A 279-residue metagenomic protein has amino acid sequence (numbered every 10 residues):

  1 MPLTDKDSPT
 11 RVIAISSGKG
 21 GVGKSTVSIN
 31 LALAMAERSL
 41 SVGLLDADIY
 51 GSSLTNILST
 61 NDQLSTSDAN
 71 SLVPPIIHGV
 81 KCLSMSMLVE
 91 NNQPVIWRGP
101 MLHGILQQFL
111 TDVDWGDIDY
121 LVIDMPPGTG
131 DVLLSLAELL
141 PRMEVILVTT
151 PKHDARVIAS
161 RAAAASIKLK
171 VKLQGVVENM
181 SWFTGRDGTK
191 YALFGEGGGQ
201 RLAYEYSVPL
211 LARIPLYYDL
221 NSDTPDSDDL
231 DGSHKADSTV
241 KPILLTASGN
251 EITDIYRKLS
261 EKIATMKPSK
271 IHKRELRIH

Functional and structural regions predicted by a protein language model:
M1, A163-H279: C-terminal lobe/tail of nucleotide-utilizing enzymes
M1-V12: Acidic-aromatic/histidine active-site loop/patch
P9, G20, D46, L54 (+8 more regions): Residue-level signature of catalytic and energy-coupling elements of molecular machines, predominantly ATP/GTP-dependent
R11-D46: Walker A/P-loop phosphate-binding motif and the immediately C-terminal alpha-helix
M35, S39-I96, H103, L110: Phosphate-binding loop that captures ATP/GTP phosphates
S41-D46, L147, G175-V176: Short beta-strand "acidic-cap" motif of Rossmann-like dinucleotide-binding folds
M87-L139: Phosphate-binding/switch loop-helix module in NTP-utilizing enzymes
G116-I123, T129, P141-A162: Conserved Switch II/interswitch segment of TRAFAC-class P-loop GTPases
